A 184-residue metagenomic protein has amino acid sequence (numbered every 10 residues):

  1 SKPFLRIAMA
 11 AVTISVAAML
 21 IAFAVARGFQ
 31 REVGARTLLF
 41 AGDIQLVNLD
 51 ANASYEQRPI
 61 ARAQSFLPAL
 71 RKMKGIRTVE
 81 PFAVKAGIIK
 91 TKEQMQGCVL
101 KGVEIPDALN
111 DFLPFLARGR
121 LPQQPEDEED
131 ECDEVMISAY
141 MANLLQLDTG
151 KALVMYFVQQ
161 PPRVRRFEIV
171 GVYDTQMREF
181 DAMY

Functional and structural regions predicted by a protein language model:
P3-R6, A17-G42: Alpha-helical transmembrane segments
M9-V12: Residue-level signature of the transmembrane alpha-helical core of multi-pass small-molecule transporters
M19, L49-A51, Y140: Short strand-loop junctions, especially beta-strand C-caps/beta-turns that link beta-sheets to coils or alpha-helices
L20-I21, A53-Q57, E128: Short, contiguous strand/loop micro-motifs
I21, V25, R58, Y184: Catalytic cores of large soluble enzymes that bind and process phosphate-bearing ligands
Q30-Q64, V84: Membrane-interface junction motifs in transport/secretion proteins
P59-Y184: A structural signal for hydrophobic secondary-structure junctions, strongest on transmembrane helix-loop-helix units
